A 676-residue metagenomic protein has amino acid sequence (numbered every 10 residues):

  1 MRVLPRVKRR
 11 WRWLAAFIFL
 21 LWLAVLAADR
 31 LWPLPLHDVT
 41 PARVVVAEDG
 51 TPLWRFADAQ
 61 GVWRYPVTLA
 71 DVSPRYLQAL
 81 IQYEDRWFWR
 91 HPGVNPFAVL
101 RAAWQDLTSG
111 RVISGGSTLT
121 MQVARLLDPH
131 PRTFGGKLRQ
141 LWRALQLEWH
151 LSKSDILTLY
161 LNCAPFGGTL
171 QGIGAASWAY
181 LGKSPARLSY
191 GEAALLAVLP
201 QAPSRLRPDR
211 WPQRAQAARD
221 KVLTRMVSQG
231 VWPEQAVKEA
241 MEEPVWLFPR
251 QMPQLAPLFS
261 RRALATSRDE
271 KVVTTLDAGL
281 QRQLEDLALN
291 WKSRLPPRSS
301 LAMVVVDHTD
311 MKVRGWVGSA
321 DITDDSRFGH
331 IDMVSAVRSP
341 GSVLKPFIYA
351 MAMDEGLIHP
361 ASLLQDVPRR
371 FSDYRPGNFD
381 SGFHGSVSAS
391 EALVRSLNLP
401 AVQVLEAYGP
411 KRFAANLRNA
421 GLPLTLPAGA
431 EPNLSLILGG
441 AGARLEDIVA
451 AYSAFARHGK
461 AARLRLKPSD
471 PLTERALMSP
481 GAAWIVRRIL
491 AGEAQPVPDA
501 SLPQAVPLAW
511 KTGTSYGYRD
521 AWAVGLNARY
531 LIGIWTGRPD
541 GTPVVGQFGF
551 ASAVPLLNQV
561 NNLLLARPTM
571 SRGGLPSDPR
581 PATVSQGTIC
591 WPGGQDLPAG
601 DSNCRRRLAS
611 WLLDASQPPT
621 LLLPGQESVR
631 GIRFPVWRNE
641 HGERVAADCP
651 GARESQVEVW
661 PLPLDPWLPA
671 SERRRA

Functional and structural regions predicted by a protein language model:
R2-K8, L26, W232, L508-A676: Soluble, non-transmembrane domains of envelope/secretory-pathway proteins that act on or interact with carbohydrate
R2-P297, H308-R314, S319, V367 (+1 more regions): Juxtamembrane regions of bacterial inner-membrane/periplasmic proteins, predominantly the peptidoglycan biogenesis
T51-Y65, Q171, A175, S204-P208 (+10 more regions): Short pre-catalytic segments that frame enzyme active sites
V72-E84, Y160, G191-Q201, V222 (+7 more regions): Active-site-proximal alpha-helical segments within enzyme catalytic domains
T108-R132, A186, P249-L264, I358-F413 (+1 more regions): Conserved catalytic neighborhood of penicillin-recognizing serine enzymes
T118-Q122, R187, L195, M303-V305 (+7 more regions): Structural recognition of the beta-strand scaffold that forms the well-ordered cores of secreted hydrolase catalytic
D209, A215, P244-V245, L422-L477 (+4 more regions): Active-site-proximal helix/loop microenvironment of the serine DD-peptidase/beta-lactamase transpeptidase fold
V273-D277, A462-V524, P543-L564, S577: Conserved active-site loop region of the serine DD-peptidase/beta-lactamase
